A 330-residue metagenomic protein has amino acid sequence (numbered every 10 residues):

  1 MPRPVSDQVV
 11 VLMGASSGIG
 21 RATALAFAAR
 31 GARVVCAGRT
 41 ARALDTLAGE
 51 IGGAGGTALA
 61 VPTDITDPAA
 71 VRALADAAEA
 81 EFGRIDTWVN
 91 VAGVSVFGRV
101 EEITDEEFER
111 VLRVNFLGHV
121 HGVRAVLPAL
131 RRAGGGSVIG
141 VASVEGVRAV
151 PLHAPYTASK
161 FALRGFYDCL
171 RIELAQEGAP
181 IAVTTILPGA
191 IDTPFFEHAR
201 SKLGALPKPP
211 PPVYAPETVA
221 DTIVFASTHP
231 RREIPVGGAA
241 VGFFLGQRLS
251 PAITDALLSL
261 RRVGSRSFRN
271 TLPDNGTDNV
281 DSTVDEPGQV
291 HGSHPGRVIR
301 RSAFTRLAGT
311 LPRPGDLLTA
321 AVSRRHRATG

Functional and structural regions predicted by a protein language model:
V9, S16-S17: Conserved glycine-rich cofactor-binding loop
A32-T46: Conserved glycine-rich Rossmann-like NAD(P)H-binding loop of the short-chain dehydrogenase/reductase
P62-A73, D105: The beta1-alpha1 cofactor-binding region of Rossmann-like NAD(H)/NADP(H)-dependent oxidoreductases
R99-V100, T104-E109: Substrate-binding pocket helix/loop in short-chain dehydrogenase/reductase
V123, S159: Active-site helix of classical SDR
S143: Residue(s) in the substrate-gating loop at a strand-loop-helix junction that position the organic substrate next
Q176-L272: SDR active-site lid
